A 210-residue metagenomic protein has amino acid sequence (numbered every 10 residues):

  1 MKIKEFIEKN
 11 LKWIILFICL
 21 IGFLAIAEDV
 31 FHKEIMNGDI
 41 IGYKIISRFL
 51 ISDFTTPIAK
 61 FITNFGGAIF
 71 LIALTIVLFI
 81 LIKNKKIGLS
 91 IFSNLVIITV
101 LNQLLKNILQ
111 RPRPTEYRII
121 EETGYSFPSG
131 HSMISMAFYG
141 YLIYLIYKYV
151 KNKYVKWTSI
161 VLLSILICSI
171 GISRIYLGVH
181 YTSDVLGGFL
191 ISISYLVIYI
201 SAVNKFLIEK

Functional and structural regions predicted by a protein language model:
M1-A68, N107-L109, R113-I119: N-terminal transmembrane-helix/juxtamembrane module of multi-pass inner/ER membrane proteins
K2-L11, I82-S93, T158: Membrane-interface helix-loop-helix junctions at transmembrane boundaries of multi-pass membrane enzymes, predominantly
I3, I7, R118-K210: Membrane-embedded catalytic cores of phosphoryl/pyrophosphoryl-handling enzymes
F17-I21, I72, I91, L95-T99 (+2 more regions): Alpha-helical transmembrane spans of integral membrane proteins, capturing the lipid-embedded, hydrophobic core of TM
I21-I26, I97-L104, I165-R174: Aromatic-anchored segments of alpha-helical transmembrane domains
F23, A27, T55, L101 (+4 more regions): Alpha-helical membrane-inserting segments
H32-K33, K83-N84, N107-T115, V179 (+2 more regions): Transmembrane helix-loop junctions in multipass membrane proteins, especially transporters and channels
M36-N37, I80-N152: Membrane-interface loops
